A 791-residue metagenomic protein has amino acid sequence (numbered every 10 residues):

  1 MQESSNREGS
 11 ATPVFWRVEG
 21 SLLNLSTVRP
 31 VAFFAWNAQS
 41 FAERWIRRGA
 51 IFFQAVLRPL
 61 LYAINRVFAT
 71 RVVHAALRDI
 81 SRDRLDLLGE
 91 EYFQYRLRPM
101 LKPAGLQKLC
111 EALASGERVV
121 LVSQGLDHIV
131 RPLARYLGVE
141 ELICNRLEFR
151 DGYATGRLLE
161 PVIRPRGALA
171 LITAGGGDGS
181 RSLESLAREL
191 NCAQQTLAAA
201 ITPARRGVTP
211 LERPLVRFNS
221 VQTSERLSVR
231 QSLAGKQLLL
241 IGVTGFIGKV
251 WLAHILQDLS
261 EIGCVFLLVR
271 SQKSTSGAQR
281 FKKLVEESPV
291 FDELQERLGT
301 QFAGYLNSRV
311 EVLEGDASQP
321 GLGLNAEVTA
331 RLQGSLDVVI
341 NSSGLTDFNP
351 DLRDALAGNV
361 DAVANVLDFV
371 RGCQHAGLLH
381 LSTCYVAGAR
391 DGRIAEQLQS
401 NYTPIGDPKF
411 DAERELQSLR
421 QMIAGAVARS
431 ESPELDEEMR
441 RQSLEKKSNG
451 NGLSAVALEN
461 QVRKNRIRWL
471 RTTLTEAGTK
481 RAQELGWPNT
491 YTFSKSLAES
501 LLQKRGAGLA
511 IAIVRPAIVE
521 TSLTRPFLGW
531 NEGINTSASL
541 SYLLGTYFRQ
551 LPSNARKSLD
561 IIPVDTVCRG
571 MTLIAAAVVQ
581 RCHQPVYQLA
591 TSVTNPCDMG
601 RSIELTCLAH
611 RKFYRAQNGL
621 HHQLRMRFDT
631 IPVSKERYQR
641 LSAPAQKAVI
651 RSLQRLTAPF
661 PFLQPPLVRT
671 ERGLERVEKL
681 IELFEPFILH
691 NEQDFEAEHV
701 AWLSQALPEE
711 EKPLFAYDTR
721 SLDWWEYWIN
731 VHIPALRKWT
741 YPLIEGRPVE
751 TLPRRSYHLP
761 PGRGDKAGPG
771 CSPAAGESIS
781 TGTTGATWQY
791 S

Functional and structural regions predicted by a protein language model:
E3, G9-A11, L87, Q94-R206: C-terminal cap/substrate-recognition subdomain and adjoining C-terminal extension of metal-dependent phosphatase-like
N6-L61: Active-site neighborhood of HAD-like aspartate-dependent phosphohydrolases
K236-D258: N-terminal Rossmann NAD(P)H-binding glycine-rich loop of SDR-like oxidoreductase domains
C264-R309: Glycine-rich phosphate-binding loop and adjoining beta1-alpha1-beta2 segment of Rossmann-like nucleotide-binding folds
D292-L336: Conserved Rossmann-fold cofactor-binding substructure of NAD(P)-dependent oxidoreductases
G334, V338-S342, N349-A357, D361 (+2 more regions): Conserved Rossmann-fold NAD(P)-dependent oxidoreductase catalytic core, especially the SDR/UDP-sugar
R468-P488, I511, S522-R525, G529-T566 (+2 more regions): A conserved pocket-lining segment of Rossmann-fold NAD(P)-dependent short-chain dehydrogenase/reductase
A577-F684, N691, W702-R720, W725 (+3 more regions): Mid/C-terminal beta-alpha module of Rossmann-like enzyme folds, strongest in SDR-family dehydrogenases/epimerases
